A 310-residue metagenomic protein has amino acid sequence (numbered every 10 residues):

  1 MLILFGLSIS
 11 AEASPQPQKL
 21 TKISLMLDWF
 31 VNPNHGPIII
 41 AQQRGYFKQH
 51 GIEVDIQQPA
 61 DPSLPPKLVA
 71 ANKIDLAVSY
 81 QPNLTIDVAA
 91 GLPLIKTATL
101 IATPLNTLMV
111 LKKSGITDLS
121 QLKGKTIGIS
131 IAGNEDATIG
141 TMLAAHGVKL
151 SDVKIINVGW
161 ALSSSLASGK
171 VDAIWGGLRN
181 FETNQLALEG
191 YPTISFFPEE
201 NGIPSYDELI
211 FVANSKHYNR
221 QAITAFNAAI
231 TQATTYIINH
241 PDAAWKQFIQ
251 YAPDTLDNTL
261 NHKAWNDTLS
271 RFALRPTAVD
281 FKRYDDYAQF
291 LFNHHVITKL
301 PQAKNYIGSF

Functional and structural regions predicted by a protein language model:
M1-L20: Short, low-complexity disordered leader/linker segments with a strong preference for bacterial N-terminal type II
Q16-V158, S163-S168, D172-N180, F196 (+1 more regions): Short, glycine-/small- and polar/acidic-enriched structural segments that line small-molecule recognition paths
W29, N201, V279-D280: Short Gly/Pro-enriched turn/cap motifs at secondary-structure boundaries
Y46-Q49, A145-K149, E189-Y191, Q221 (+2 more regions): Short helix-capping segments at alpha-helix termini
P82, A161-Y251: Pocket-lining segment of extracytoplasmic ligand-binding domains
L100-V110, Y191-S215, N227, A264-T268 (+1 more regions): Periplasmic-binding protein-like
N219-V296: Secondary-structure end/capping motifs
K299-Q302: A cross-kingdom marker for long, charged
